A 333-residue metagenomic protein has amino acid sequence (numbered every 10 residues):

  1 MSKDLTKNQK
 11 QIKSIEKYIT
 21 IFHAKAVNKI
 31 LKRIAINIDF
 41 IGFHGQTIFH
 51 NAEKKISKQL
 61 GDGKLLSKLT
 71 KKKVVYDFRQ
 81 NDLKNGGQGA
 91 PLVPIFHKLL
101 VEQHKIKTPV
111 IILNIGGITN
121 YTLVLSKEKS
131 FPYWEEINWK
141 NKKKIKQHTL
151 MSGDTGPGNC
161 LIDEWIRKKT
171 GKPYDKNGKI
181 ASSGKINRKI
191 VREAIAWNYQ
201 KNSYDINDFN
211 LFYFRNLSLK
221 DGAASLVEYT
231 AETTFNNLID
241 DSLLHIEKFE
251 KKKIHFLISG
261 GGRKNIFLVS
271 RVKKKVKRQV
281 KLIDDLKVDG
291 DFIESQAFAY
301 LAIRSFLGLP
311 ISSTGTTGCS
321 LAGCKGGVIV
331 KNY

Functional and structural regions predicted by a protein language model:
M1-K13, H148-L150: Short glycine-rich, Thr/Ser-proximal phosphate-binding strand/loop in the N-terminal lobe of ATP-dependent enzymes
N8-G63: Short beta-strand-loop/turn "lid" adjacent to the catalytic site in phosphate-handling enzymes
F22-I30, D221-K252, S305: Phosphate/ATP-binding catalytic cores across multiple sugar-kinase/actin-like superfamilies, primarily ASKHA
G42-Q103: Active-site neighborhood for divalent-cation/phosphate handling
I48, K253-V272: Glycine-rich phosphate-binding loops at beta-strand->alpha-helix junctions
K98-I180: Glycine-rich phosphate-binding loop of actin/hexokinase-like ATP-binding domains
K146-E232, T317, L321-Y333: Conserved ATP-utilizing enzyme core subdomain
K281-Y333: Glycine-rich phosphate-binding/hydrolytic loop that grips phosphoryl groups
